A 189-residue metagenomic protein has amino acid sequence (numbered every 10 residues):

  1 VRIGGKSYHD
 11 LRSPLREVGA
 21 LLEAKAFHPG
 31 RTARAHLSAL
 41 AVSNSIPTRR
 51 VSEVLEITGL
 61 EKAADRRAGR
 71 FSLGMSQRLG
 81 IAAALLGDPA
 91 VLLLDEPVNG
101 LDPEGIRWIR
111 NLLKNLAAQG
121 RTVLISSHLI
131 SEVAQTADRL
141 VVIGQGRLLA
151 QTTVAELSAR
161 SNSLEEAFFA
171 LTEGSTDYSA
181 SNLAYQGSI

Functional and structural regions predicted by a protein language model:
V1-I125, I130-G144, L149-A150: ABC transporter nucleotide-binding domains
S7-D10, P47, S158-S163, T176: Alpha-helix capping and helix-coil boundary motifs
L22, H28, P47, A155 (+2 more regions): Short, charged/polar low-complexity linear motifs in solvent-exposed/disordered segments
E56-I57, T153, A184-Y185: Short linear capping/connector segments at secondary-structure termini
R147-A170: Conserved beta-strand-loop-alpha-helix hinge in the C-terminal portion of ABC ATPase nucleotide-binding domains
N162-I189: Non-catalytic connector elements of ABC transporters
